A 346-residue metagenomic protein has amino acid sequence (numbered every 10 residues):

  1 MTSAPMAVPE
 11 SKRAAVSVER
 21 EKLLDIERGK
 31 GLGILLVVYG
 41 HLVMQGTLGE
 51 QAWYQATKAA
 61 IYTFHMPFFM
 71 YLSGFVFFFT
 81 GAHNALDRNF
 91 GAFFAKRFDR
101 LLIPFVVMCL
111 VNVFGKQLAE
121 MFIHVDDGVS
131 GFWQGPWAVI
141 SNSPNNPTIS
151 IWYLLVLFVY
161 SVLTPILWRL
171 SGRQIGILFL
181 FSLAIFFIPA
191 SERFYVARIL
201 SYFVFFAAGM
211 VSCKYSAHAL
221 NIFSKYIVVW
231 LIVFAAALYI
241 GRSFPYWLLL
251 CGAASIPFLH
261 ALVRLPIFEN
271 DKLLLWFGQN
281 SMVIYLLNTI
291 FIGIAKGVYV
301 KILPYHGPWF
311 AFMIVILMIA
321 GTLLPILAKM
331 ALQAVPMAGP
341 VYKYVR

Functional and structural regions predicted by a protein language model:
M1-S182, Y305-R346: Membrane-cytosol interface segments of multi-pass membrane proteins, especially ER/Golgi lipid-handling enzymes
A15-S17, A217-W276, N280-V283, I290-Y299 (+1 more regions): Alpha-helical transmembrane segments and terminal signal-anchor/GPI-anchor hydrophobic tails, characterized by long
Y39-L42, L180-R193, V229-R242, I290-F291: Aromatic-anchored segments of alpha-helical transmembrane domains
Y54-M66, S141-L155, P189-A208, L220-N221 (+1 more regions): Interfacial loop-to-helix transition and helix-capping segments at the boundaries of transmembrane helices
F75-F79, Y160-W168, Y202-H218, I256-R264 (+3 more regions): Hydrophobic transmembrane alpha-helices
G81-R88, A92, R169-R173, C213-K225 (+2 more regions): Membrane-interface junctions at the ends of membrane-embedded or membrane-associated helices
P104-V107, F205-V211, W230-F234, M282-I290 (+1 more regions): Small-residue-rich segments of transmembrane alpha-helices in multi-pass membrane proteins, especially helix faces
V159, T164, G172-G176, S182-F206 (+1 more regions): Hydrophobic, aromatic-enriched interface-forming segments
